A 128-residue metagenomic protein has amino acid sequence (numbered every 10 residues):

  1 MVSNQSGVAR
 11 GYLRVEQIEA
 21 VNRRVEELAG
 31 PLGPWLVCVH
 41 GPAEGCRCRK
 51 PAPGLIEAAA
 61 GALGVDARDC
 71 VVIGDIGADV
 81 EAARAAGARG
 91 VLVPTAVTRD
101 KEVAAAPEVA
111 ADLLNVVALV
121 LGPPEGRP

Functional and structural regions predicted by a protein language model:
M1-N4, L36-C38, L92-V93: Short beta-strand segments at enzyme active-site cores
N4-Q5, D75: Short, well-ordered beta-to-alpha junction loops that form the rim of enzyme active sites and present histidine/acidic
Q5-I18: A short secondary-structure junction motif
S6-G7, G41-A43: Short, internal active-site loops enriched in acidic
V15-P34, A43-V72, I76-P128: Asp-based, Mg2+/Mn2+-dependent phosphohydrolase catalytic module
